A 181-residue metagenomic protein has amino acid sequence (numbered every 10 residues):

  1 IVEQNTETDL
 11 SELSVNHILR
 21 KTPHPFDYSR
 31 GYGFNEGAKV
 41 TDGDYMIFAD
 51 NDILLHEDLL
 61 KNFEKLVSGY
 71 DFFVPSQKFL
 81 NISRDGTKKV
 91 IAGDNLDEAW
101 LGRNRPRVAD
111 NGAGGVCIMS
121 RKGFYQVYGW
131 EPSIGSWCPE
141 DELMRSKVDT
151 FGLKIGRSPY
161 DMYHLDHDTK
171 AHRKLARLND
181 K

Functional and structural regions predicted by a protein language model:
I1-H24: Acidic donor-binding segment of Leloir-type glycosyltransferases
H24-T41: Glycine-rich, basic loop-to-helix element that forms the pyrophosphate-binding segment of sugar-nucleotide handling
R30-N35, I53, G112-V116, W137-S146 (+1 more regions): Conserved glycosyltransferase catalytic-site signature
T41-D44, G129: Active-site acidic short loop of glycosyltransferases
G43-L54: Short beta-strand-to-loop acidic/aromatic patch adjacent to the donor-nucleotide binding site
Y45, F72, I155: Short, Asp-centered acidic motifs that coordinate Mg2+ and/or phosphate in catalytic or ligand-binding sites
H56-P132: Conserved catalytic core of nucleotide-sugar-dependent glycosyltransferases
S133-K181: C-terminal catalytic/acceptor-binding lobe
